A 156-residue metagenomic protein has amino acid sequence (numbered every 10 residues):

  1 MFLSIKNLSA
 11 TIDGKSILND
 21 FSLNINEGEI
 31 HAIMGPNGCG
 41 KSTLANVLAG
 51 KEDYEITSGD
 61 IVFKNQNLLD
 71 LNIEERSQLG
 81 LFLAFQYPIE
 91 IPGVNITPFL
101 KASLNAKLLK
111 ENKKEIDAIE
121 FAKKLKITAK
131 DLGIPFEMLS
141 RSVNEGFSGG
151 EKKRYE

Functional and structural regions predicted by a protein language model:
L3-I5, L18: Conserved structural motif at the start of ABC-family nucleotide-binding domains
I25-E27: Conserved hydrophobic segment flanking the Walker A/P-loop of ABC-type ATPase nucleotide-binding domains
A32, S77-Q86: ABC nucleotide-binding domain signature
M34-P36: The feature captures the beta-strand-to-loop junction immediately N-terminal to the Walker
A49: Helix-to-loop junction immediately C-terminal to a conserved catalytic motif
D60-R76, N144: ABC ATPase NBD Q-loop/coupling interface
I89-E156: ABC-family P-loop ATPase nucleotide-binding domains
